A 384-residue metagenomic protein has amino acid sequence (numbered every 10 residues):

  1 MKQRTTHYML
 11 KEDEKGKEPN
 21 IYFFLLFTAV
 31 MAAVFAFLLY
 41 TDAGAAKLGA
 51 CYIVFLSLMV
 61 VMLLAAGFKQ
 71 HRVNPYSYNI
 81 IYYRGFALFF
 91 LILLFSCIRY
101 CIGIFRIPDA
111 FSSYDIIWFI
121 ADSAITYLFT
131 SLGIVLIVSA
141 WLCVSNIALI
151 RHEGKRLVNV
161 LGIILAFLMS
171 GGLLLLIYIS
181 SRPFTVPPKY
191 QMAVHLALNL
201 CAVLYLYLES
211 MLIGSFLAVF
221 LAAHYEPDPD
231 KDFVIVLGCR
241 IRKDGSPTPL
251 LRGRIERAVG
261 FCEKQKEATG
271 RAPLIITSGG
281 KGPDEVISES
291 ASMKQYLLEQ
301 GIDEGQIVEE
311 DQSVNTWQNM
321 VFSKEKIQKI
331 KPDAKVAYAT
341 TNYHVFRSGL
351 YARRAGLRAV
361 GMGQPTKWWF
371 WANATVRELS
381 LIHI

Functional and structural regions predicted by a protein language model:
M1-E14: Short, Lys/Arg-rich, polar N-terminal cytosolic tail immediately upstream of the first transmembrane signal-anchor
E12-K155: Membrane-anchoring/interfacial helices and their immediately flanking loops in integral membrane proteins
A36-F37, L217, A223-T375: A structural signal for short, hydrophobic/glycine-enriched beta-strand patches
R106, A148-H152, S215-Y225: Juxtamembrane transmembrane-helix termini
V138-W141, M169-L221: Transmembrane alpha-helices and immediately adjacent membrane-cytoplasm interface residues in multi-pass integral
I147-M169: Membrane-helix boundary/juxtamembrane motif in polytopic membrane proteins
E209, R254, L379-S380: Internal, well-ordered alpha-helical segments in soluble enzyme and binding-protein domains
I382-I384: Conserved small/polar residues in nucleotide/adenosyl-binding loops
